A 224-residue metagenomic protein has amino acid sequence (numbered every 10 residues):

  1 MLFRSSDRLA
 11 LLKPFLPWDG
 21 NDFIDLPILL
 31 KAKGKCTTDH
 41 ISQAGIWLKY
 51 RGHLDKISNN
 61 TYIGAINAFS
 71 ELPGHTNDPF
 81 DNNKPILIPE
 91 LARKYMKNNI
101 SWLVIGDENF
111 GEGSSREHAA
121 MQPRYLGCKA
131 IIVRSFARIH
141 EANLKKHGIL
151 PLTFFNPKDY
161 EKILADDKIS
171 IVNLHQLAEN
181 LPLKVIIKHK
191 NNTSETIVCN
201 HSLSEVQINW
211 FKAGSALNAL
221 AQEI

Functional and structural regions predicted by a protein language model:
M1-I224: Fe-S-dependent hydro-lyases/dehydratases of central metabolism
